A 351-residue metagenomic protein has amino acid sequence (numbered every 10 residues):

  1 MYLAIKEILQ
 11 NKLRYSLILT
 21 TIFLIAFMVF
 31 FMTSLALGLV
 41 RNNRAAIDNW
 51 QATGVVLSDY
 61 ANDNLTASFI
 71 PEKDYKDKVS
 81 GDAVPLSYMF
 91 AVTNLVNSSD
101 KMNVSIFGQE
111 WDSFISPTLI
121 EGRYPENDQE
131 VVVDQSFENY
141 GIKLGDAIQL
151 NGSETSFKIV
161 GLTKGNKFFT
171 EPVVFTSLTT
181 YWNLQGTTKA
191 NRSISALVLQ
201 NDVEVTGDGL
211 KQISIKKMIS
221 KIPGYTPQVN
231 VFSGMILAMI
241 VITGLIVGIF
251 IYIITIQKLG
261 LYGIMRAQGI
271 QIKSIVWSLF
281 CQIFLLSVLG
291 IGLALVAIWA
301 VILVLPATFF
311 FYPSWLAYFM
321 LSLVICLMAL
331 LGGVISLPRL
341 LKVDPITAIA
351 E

Functional and structural regions predicted by a protein language model:
M1-V29, I222: N-terminal Sec/SRP start-transfer signal
R14, F27-A52: Alpha-helical transmembrane segments
I18-M28, F232-F250, L286-G290, A294 (+4 more regions): Alpha-helical transmembrane segments of integral membrane proteins
R41-S98, N103-G108: Membrane-proximal extracellular/periplasmic loop immediately following the first transmembrane helix
S87, M102-E110, P117-T180: Hydrophobic secondary-structure segments that place a key small or acidic residue at a functional site
S153, L162-M239: Mechanotransmission and gating elements of multispan inner-membrane complexes involved in transport and envelope
T206-G260, I264-M265, V276-F280, F284: Peri-transmembrane interface segments
S278, Q282-E351: Short helix-loop junctions at transmembrane helix boundaries
